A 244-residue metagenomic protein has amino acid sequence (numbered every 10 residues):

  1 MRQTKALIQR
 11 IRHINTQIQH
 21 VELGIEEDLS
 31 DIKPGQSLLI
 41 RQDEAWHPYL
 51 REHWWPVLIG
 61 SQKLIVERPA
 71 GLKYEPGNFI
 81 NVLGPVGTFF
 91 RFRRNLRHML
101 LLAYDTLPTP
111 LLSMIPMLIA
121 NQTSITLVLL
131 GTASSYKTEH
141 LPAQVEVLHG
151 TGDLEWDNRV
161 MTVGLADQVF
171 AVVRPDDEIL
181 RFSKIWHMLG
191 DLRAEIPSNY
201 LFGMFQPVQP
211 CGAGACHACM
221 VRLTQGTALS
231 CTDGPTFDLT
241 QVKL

Functional and structural regions predicted by a protein language model:
R2-N78: Ferredoxin-reductase
I40, N81-L83, V221: A generic structural signal for residues embedded in beta-strands
A45-W55, V86-H98, C231: Short, Lys/Arg- and Gly-enriched loop/turn segments at beta-strand edges
Y74-Q209: FNR/FR-type flavoprotein reductase catalytic core
L189-R193, A213-G214, T224-Q225, P235-L244: Nucleotide-activated chemistry modules centered on ATP-dependent adenylation/adenylyltransferase
M204-P235: Local cysteine-cluster metal-coordination motifs and their immediate loop/turn environment, predominantly Fe-S cluster
